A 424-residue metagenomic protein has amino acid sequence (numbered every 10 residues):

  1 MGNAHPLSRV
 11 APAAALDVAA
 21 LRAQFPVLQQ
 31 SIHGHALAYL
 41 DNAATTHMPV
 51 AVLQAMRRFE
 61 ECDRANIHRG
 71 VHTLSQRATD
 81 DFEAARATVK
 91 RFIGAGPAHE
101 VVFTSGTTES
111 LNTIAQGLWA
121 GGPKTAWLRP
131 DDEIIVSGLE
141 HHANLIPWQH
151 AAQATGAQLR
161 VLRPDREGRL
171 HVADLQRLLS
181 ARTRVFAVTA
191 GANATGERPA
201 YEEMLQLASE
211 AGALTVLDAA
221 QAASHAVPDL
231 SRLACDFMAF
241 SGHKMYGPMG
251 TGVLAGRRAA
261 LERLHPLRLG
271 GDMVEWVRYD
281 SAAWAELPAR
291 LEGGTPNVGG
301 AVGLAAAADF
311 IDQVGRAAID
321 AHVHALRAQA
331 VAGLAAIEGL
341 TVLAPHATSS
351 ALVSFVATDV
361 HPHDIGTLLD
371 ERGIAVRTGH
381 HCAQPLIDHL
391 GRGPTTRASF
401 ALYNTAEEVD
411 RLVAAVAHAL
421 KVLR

Functional and structural regions predicted by a protein language model:
M1-R424: Pyridoxal 5′-phosphate
